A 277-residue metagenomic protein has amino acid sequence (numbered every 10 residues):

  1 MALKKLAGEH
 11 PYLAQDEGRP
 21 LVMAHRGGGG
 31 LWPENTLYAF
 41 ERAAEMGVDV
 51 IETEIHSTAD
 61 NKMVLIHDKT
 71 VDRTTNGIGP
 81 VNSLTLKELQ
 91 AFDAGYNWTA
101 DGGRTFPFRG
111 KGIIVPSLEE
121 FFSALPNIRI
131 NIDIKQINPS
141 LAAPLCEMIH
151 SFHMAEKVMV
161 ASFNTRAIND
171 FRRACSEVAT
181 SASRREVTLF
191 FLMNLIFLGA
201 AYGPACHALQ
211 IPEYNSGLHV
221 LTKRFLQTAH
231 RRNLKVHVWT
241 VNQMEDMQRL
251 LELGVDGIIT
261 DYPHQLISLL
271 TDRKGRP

Functional and structural regions predicted by a protein language model:
M1-E9, F108, F191-P277: C-terminal active-site rim and adjoining tail of enzyme catalytic domains
A2-P20, H67-A179, A200-R232: Metal-dependent phosphodiesterase/phospholipase catalytic core, i.e., the His/Asp/Glu-rich active-site region
R26-G27, E34-T36, S162, R184-E186 (+1 more regions): Glycine-rich beta-to-alpha transition loops that act as phosphate-gripper elements at the mouths of alpha/beta enzyme
G28, T70, N76-I78, S183-L189 (+2 more regions): Short, acidic/turn-prone active-site loops that include or flank metal/cofactor- and phosphate-binding residues
A39-S57, P204: Catalytic domains of carbohydrate-active enzymes, especially glycoside hydrolases
N61, I66, L145, I168-F171 (+2 more regions): Hydrophobic packing residues within well-ordered alpha-helices of enzyme cores
K157-M159, E177-E186, G257-D261, K274-P277: Short hydrophobic/aromatic-enriched beta-strand-loop microsegments
S162, A182-N194, L198-G199: Beta/alpha (TIM)-barrel catalytic core signal, keyed to glycine-rich beta->alpha loops juxtaposed to Asp/Glu that bind
